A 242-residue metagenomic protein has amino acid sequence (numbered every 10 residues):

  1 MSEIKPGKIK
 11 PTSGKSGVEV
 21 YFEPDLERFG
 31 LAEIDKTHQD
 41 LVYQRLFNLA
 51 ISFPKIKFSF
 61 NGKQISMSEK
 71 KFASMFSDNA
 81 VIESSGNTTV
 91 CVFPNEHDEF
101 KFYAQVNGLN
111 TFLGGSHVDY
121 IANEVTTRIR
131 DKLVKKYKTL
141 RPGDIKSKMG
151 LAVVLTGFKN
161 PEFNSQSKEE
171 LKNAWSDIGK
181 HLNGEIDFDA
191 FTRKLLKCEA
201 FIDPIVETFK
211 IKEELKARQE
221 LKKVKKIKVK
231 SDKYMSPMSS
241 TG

Functional and structural regions predicted by a protein language model:
M1-G242: GHKL-family ATPase ATP-binding module
